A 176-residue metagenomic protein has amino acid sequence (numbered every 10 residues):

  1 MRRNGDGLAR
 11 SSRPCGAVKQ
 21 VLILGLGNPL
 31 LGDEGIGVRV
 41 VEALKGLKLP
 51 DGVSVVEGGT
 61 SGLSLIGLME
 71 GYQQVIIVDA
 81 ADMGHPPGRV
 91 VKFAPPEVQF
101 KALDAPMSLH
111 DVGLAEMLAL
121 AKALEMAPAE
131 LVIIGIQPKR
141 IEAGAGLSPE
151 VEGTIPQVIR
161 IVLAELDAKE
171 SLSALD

Functional and structural regions predicted by a protein language model:
R2-P128, I133-I136, A145-P156, E165-D176: N-terminal catalytic or cofactor-binding beta/alpha core of small enzyme domains
I141-E142: Short, solvent-exposed loop/turn segments at secondary-structure junctions
V162: Hydrophobic "lid"/C-terminal helical patch of Rossmann-like NAD(P)-dependent dehydrogenase/epimerase domains
